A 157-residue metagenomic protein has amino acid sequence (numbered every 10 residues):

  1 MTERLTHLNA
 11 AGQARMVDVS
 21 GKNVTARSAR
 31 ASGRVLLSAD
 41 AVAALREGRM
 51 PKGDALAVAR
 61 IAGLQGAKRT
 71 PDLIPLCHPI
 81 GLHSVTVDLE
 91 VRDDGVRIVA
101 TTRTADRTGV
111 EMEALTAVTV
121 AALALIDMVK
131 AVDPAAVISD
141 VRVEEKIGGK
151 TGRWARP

Functional and structural regions predicted by a protein language model:
M1-L56, I61-H78, L82-P157: C-terminal binding/interaction regions
